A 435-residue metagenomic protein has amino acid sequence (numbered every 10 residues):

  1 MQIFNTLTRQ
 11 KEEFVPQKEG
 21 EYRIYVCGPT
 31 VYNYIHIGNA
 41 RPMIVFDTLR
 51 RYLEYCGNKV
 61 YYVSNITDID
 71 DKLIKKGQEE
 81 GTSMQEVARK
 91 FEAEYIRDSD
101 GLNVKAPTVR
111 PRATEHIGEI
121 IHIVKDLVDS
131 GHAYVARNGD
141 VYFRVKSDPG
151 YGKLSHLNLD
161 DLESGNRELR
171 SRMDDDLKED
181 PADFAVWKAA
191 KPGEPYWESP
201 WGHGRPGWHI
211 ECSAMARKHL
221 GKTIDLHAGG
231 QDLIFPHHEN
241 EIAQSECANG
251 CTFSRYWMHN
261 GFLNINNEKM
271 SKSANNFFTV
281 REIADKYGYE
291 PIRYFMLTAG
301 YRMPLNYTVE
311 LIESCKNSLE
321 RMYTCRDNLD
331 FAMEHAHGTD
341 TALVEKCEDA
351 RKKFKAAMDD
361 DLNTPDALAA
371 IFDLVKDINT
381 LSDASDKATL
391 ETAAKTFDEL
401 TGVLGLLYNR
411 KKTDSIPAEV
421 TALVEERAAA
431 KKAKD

Functional and structural regions predicted by a protein language model:
M1-Y32, D47, R97, G118-D330: Alpha-helical recognition segments enriched in aromatics with Gly/Pro capping that present substrate-recognition
T8-E13, Q17-K105: N-terminal, positively charged nucleic-acid-binding surface of large information/translation enzymes
R41, E115, G207-E211, L362 (+1 more regions): Aromatic- and histidine-enriched alpha-helix N-cap/loop-to-helix transition segments that scaffold the rims
I66-D70, E92-Y95, K105-I120, N138-S147: Short, glycine/charge-rich beta-strand/loop segments that flank catalytic centers and engage negatively charged groups
G77-M84, T108-T114, G202, G230: The substrate-binding groove and active-site-proximal loops of carbohydrate-active enzymes, especially glycoside
K269, F277-D435: Structural preference for alpha-helix termini/caps and helix-kink/transition segments
